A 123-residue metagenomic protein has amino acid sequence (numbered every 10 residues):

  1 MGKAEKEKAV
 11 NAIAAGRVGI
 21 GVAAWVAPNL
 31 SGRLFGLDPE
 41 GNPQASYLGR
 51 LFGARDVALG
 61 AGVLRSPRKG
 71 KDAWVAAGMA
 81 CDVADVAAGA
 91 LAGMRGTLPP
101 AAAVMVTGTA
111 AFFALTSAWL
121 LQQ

Functional and structural regions predicted by a protein language model:
M1-Q123: Short amphipathic, positively biased membrane-proximal segments that drive organelle/inner-membrane targeting
